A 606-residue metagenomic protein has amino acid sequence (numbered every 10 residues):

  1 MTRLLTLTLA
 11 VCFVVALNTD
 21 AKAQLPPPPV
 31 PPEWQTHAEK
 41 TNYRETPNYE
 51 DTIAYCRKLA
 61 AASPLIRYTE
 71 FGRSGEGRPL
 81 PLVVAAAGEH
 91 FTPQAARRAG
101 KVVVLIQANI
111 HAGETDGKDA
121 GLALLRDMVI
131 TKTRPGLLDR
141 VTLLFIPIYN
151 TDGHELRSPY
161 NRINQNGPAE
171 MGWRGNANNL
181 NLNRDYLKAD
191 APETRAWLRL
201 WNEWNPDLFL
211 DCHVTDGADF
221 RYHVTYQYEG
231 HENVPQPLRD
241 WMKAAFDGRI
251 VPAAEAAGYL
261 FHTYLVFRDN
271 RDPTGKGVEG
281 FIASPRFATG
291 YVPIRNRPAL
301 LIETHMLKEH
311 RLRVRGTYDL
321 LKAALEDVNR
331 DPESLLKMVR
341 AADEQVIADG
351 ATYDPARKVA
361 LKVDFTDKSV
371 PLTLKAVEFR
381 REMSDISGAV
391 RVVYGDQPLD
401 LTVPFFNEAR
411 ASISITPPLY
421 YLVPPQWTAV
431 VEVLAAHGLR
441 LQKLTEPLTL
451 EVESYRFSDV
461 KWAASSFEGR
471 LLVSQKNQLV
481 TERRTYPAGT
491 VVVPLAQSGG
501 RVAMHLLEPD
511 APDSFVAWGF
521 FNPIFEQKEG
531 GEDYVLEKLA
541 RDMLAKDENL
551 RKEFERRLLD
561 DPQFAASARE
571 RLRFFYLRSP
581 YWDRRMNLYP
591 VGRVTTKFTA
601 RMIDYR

Functional and structural regions predicted by a protein language model:
T6-A16: Bacterial N-terminal signal peptides
A21-A23: Boundary at the C-terminal end of the N-terminal hydrophobic targeting segment
P28-R44, I106-A108, R410-T416: Acidic/histidine-rich, surface-exposed loop or edge segments in extracytoplasmic proteins
D51-V104: Soluble metallo-hydrolase cores and metallopeptidase-like ectodomains found primarily in the secretory/periplasmic
R98-A108, T115-R286: Active-site/substrate-binding loop(s) of hydrolase catalytic cores
F267-V452, R456-F457: Hard-cation-handling environments
S414, V431-R501, L507-D510: Substrate-recognition/cap regions that form aromatic- and gly/pro-loop-enriched pockets for small-molecule ligands
G499-V502, L507-R606: Accessory, solvent-exposed terminal regions and/or long lumenal/extracellular loops of proteins
